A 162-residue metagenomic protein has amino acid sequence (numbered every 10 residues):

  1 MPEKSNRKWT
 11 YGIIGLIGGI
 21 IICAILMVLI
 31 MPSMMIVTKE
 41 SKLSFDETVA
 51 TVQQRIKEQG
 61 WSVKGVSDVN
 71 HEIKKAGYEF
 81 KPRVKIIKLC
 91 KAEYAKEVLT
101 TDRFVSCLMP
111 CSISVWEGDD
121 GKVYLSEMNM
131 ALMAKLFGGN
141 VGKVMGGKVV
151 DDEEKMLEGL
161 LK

Functional and structural regions predicted by a protein language model:
M1-W9: N-terminal Lys/Arg-rich, disordered targeting/topogenic segments
Y11-I30: Hydrophobic membrane-insertion alpha-helices, especially the h-region of bacterial N-terminal signal peptides
A24-S67, E72: Terminal, regulation- and interaction-focused segments at domain boundaries
W61-K64, D68-C111: Compact, glycine-rich, soluble single-domain proteins
S106-D119, L157-K162: Short secondary-structure transition/capping segments
S112-G139: Beta-strand/loop substructures that line and gate deep hydrophobic ligand-binding cavities in soluble
M130-K162: C-terminal partner/receptor-binding element of secreted or periplasmic proteins
